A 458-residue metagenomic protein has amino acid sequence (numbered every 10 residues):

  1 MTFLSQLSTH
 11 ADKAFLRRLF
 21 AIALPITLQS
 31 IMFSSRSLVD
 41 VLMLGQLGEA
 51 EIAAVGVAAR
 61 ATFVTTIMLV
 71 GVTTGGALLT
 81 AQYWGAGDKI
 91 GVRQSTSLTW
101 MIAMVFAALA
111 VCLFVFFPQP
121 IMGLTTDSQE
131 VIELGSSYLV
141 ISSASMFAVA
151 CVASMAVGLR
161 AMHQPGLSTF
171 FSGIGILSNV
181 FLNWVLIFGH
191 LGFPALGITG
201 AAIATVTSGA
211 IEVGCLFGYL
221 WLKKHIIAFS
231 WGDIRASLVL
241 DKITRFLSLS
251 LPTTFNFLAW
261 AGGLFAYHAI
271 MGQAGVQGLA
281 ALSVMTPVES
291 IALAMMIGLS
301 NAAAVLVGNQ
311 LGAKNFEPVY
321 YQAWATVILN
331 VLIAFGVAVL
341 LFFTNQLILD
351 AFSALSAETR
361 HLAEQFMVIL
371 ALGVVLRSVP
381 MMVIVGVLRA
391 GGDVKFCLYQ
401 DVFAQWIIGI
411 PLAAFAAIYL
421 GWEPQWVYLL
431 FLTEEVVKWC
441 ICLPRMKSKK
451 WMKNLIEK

Functional and structural regions predicted by a protein language model:
M1-I26, T80-F147, A195-L251, V307-V374 (+1 more regions): Short alpha-helical transmembrane segments in multi-pass integral membrane proteins
A21-D40, I141, G175, S208-E212 (+4 more regions): Transmembrane helical elements of multi-pass membrane transporters/channels
I31-A53, M122-Q129, V185-L196, L258-I291 (+3 more regions): Helix-terminus/linker motif at the lipid-water interface of multi-pass membrane proteins
L44-F63, Q129-L134, I198-T199, D241-L249 (+5 more regions): Interfacial/gating helices of multi-pass transporter permease domains
I52-C112, V149-S168, A281-N345, S378-Q400: Small-residue-rich hydrophobic transmembrane alpha-helices
V64-I67, N179-N183, V213-F217, I291-A294 (+3 more regions): Hydrophobic transmembrane alpha-helices of multi-pass small-molecule transporters
T73, S142-A161, S168-I176, A201-L216 (+6 more regions): Short runs within selected transmembrane alpha-helices of multi-pass transporters and secretion channels
F114, V157, N183, I187 (+9 more regions): Structural signal for membrane-spanning alpha-helices in multi-pass inner-membrane proteins, emphasizing helix cores
